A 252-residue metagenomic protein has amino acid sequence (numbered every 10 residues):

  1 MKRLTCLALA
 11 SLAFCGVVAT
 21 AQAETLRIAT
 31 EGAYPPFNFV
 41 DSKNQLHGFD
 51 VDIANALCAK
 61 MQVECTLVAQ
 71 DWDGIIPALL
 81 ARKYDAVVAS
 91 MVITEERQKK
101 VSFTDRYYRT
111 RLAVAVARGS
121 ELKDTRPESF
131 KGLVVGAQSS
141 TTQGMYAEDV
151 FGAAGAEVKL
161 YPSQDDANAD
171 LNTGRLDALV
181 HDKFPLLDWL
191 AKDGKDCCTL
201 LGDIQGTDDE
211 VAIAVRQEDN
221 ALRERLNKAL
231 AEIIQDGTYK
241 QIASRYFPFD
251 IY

Functional and structural regions predicted by a protein language model:
V17-A23: Sec/Tat signal peptide C-region and signal peptidase I cleavage site
A23-S90, K99, R225, D236: Extracytoplasmic small-molecule ligand-binding "clamshell" domains of the periplasmic binding protein/Venus flytrap
G32, R109-V116, K183, L187 (+2 more regions): Periplasmic-binding protein-like
V40, A54-Q62, R126-S129, Q143-Y161 (+2 more regions): Ligand-binding cleft/hinge of the Venus flytrap
A59, V68-A69, D73-D85, K100-S102 (+3 more regions): Short helices/loops that flank or line small-molecule/ion binding pockets
E64-D71, A137, G155-Q164, D203: Short beta-strand-to-loop elements that line the ligand-binding cleft of bilobed periplasmic-binding protein-like
G74, A89-K99, E148-D149, D177-T207: A ligand-binding cleft/hinge motif common to bilobed small-molecule-binding domains
A117-V135: Flexible hinge/capping segments at coil-to-helix
